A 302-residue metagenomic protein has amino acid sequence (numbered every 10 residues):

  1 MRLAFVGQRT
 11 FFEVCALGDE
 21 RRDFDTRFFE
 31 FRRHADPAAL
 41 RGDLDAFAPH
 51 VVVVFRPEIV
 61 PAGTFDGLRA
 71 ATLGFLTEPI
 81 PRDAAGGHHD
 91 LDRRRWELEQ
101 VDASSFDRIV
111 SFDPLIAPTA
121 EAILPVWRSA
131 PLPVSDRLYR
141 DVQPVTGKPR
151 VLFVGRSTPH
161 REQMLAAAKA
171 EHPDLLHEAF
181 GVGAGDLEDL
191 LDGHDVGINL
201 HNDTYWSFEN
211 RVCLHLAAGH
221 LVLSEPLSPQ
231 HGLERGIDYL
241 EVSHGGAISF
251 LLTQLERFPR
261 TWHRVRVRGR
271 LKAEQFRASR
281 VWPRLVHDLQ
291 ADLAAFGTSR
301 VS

Functional and structural regions predicted by a protein language model:
M1-D43, F47, F55-G67, A71-I237: Nucleotide-sugar donor-binding catalytic core of glycosyltransferases
G18, L165-K169, L252, R270 (+2 more regions): Non-transmembrane alpha-helical segments in soluble domains of secreted/periplasmic/extracellular proteins
F24, E256-Q290: A charged, aromatic-enriched C-terminal amphipathic alpha-helix characteristic of glycosyltransferases across folds
L40, I248-L252: Generic hydrophobic alpha-helical segments
I237-G246, Q254-P259: Conserved acidic donor-binding segment of nucleotide-sugar-dependent glycosyltransferases
H244-S249, R270: C-terminal beta-strand edge segments of enzyme domains
V281, D292-S302: C-terminal accessory extensions appended to soluble enzyme cores
